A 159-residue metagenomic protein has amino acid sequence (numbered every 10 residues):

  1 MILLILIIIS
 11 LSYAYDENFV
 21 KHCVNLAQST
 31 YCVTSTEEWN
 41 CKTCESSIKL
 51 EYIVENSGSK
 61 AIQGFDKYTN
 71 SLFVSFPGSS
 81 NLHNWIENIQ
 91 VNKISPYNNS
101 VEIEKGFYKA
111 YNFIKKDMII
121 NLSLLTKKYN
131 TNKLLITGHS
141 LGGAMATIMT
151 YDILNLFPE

Functional and structural regions predicted by a protein language model:
I2-S12: Sec-dependent N-terminal signal peptides
S10-S12, F65, I148: A generic structural signal for ordered secondary structure
H22-V24, Y31-V33, N40-E45: Sequence contexts marking disulfide-bonded cysteines in secreted/extracellular proteins
W39-T137, L154-E159: A conserved cap/lid and substrate-binding interface adjacent to the catalytic center of lipid-processing enzymes
G138, G142, A146: Gly/Ala-rich beta-loop-alpha elbow adjacent to hydrolase catalytic centers
T147-N155: Short glycine-enriched nucleophile-adjacent loop and the immediately C-terminal alpha-helix near the catalytic center
